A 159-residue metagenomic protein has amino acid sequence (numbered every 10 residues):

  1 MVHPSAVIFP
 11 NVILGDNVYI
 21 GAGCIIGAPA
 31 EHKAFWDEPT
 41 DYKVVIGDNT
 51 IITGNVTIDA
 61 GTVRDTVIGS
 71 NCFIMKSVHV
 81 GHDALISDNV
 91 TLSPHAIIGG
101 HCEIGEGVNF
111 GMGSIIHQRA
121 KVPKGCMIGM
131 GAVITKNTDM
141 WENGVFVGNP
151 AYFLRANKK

Functional and structural regions predicted by a protein language model:
M1, V7-F9, I13, Y19-I46 (+6 more regions): Glycine-rich hexapeptide-repeat left-handed beta-helix
G81: Short metal-binding segments enriched for Cys and/or His
